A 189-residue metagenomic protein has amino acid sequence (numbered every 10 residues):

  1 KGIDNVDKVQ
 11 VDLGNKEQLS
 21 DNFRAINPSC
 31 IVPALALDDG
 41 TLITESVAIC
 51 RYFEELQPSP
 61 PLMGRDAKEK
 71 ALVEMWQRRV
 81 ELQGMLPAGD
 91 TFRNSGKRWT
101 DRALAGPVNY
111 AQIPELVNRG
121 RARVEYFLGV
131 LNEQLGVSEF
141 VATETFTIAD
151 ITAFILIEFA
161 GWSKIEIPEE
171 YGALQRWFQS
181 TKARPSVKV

Functional and structural regions predicted by a protein language model:
K1, V73, D150-I151, R184: Short, thiol/selenol-centered motifs that function as redox-active sites or metal-ligating centers
K1-P114, N118: GST-like domain detector, emphasizing the conserved glutathione-binding G-site in the N-terminal thioredoxin-like
V6-D7, T143, P168, V189: A local structural micro-motif
E54-P58, G136, A183: Residues at helix-coil transition
L82-K182: GST-like fold's C-terminal all-alpha helical module
